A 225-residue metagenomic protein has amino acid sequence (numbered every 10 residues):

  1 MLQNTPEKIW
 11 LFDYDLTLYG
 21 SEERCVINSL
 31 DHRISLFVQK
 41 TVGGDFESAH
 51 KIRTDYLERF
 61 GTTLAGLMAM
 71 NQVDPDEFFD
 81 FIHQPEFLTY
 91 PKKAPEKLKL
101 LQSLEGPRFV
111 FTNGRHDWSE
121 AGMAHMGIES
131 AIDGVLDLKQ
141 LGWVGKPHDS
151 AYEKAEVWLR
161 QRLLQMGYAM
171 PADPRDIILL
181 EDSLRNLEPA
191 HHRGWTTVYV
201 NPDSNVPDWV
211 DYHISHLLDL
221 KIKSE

Functional and structural regions predicted by a protein language model:
M1-K8, F109, R115-E225: Asp-based, Mg2+/Mn2+-dependent phosphohydrolase catalytic module
L2-E96, D117: N-terminal helical cap/lid subdomain that shapes the substrate entry/recognition surface in HAD-like hydrolases
C25, T89-K92, V110, W143-P147: Short, surface-exposed alpha-helical recognition segments that flank or form part of ligand/macromolecule-binding
R33, L100, A151: Charged catalytic carboxylate motif
V42-G43, N71-Q72, E105, G127 (+1 more regions): Glycine-centered loop/turn motif at secondary-structure junctions
E96-E105: Catalytic-core regions built around general acid/base machinery
